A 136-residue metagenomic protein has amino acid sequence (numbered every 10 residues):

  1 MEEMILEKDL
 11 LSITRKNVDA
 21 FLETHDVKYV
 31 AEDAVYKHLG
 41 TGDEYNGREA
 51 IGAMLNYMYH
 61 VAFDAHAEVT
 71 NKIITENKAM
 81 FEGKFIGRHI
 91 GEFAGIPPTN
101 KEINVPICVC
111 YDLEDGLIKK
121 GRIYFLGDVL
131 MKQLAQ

Functional and structural regions predicted by a protein language model:
M1-Q136: C-terminal and inter-domain tail/linker signature
